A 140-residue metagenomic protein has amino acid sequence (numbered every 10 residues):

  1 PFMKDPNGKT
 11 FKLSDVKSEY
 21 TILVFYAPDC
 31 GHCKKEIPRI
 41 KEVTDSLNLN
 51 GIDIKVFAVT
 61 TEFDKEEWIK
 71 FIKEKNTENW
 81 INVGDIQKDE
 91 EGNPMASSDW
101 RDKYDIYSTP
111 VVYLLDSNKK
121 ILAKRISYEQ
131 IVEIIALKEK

Functional and structural regions predicted by a protein language model:
P1-S14, V83, I134-A136: N-terminal "domain-start" segment that seeds a small globular fold
F2-M3, F25, L114: Hydrophobic beta-strand positions
K12-I40, K55: Short active-site neighborhood of thiol/selenol oxidoreductases, capturing the structured segment around
K17-E19, T77, I106-T109: Active-site acidic short loop of glycosyltransferases
K34-K75, E90-W100: Structural microenvironment flanking redox-active thiols in thiol-disulfide oxidoreductases
V56, W80-V83: Conserved beta-strand scaffold positions in the cores of enzyme catalytic domains, especially in NTP/NDP-utilizing
W68, N82, K119: Hydrophobic, well-ordered secondary-structure elements that form the walls of internal hydrophobic environments
E90-L137: Thiol/disulfide oxidoreductase modules built on the thioredoxin-like
